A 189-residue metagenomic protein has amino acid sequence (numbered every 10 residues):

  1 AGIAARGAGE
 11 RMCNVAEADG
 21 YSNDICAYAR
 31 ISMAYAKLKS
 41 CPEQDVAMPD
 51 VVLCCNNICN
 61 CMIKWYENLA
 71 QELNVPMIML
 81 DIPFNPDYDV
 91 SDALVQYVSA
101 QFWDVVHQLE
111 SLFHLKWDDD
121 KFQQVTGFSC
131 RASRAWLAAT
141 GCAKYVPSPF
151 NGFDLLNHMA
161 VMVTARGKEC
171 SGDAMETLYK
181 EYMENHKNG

Functional and structural regions predicted by a protein language model:
A1-L112, K116-W117: Trp/Phe/Arg-rich N-terminal binding region typifying the photolyase-homology
S99, W103-G189: A charged, amphipathic alpha-helical module
